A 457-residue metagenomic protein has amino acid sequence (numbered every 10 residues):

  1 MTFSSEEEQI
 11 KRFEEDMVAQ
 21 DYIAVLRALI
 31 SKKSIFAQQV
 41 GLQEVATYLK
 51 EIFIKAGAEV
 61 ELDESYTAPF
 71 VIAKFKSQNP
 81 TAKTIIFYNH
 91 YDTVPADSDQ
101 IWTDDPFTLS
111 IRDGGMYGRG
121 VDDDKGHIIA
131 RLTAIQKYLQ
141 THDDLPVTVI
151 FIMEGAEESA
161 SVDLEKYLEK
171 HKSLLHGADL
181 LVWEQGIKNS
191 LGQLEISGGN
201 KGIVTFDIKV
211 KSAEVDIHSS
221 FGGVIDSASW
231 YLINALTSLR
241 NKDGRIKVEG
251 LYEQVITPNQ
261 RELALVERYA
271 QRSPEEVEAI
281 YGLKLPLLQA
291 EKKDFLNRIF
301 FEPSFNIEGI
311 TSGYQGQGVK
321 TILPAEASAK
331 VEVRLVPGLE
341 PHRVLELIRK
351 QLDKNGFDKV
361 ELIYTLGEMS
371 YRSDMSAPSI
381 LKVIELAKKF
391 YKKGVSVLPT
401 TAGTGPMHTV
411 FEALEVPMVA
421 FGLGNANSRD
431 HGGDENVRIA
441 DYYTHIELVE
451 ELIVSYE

Functional and structural regions predicted by a protein language model:
T2-D99, E326: N-terminal helical capping/dimerization or prosegment-like subdomains of hydrolases acting on amide or phosphate bonds
P80, L191, K247-E326, R334-L347 (+2 more regions): An extended, acidic, His-containing surface patch that forms the Zn2+-binding/catalytic region of metallohydrolases
A82-M153, T444: Active-site metal-coordination/substrate-binding segment of hydrolases, especially metallo-dependent peptidases
Y91-T93, I152-S161, E184-N189, S212-V215 (+2 more regions): Acidic, glycine-rich active-site loops and adjacent beta-strand->loop/helix elements that engage anionic groups
D92, L239, D243, R349-D358: A common structural junction motif
D124-G199: Acidic/histidine-rich catalytic neighborhood of metal-dependent amide-processing enzymes
K166, G222-D243: A short core secondary-structure module
E195-K211, F421: Flexible glycine/proline-rich, aromatic-decorated loop/lid segments
